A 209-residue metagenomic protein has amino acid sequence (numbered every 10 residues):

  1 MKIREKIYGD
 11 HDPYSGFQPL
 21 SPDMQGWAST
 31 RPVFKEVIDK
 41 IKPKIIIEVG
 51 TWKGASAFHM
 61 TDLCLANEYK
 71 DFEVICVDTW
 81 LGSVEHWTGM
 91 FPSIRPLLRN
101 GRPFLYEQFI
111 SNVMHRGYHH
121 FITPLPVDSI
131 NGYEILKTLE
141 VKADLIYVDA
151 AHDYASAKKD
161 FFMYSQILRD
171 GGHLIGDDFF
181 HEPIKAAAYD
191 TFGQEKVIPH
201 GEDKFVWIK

Functional and structural regions predicted by a protein language model:
R4, Y8-M24, A28-K209: S-adenosylmethionine/decaboxylated-SAM
